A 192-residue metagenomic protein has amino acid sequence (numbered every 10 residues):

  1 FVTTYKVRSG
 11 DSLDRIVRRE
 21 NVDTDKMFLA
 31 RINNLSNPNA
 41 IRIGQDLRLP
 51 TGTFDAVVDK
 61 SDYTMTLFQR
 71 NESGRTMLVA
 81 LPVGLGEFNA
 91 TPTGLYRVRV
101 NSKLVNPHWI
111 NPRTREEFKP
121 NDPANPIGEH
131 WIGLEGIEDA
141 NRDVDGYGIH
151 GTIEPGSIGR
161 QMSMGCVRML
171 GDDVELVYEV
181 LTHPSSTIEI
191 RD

Functional and structural regions predicted by a protein language model:
F1, D23-D59: Extracellular LysM carbohydrate-binding repeats and other cell-envelope/extracellular binding modules
F1-D23: Primarily a LysM-type cell-wall glycan-binding module
G10, G44-D46, H183-S186: Loop/turn positions that initiate beta-strands
D14-R19, M27, R31, N39-Q45 (+3 more regions): Solvent-exposed, polar/charged alpha-helical surfaces in well-ordered, non-transmembrane soluble domains, broadly
I16-M27, S157-G165: Short, basic/aromatic beta-hairpin or loop at an interaction surface
T53-Y147, T152: Gly/Pro-biased beta-strand-loop elements
V167, D172-D192: N-terminal targeting pre-sequences for secretion and organelle import
